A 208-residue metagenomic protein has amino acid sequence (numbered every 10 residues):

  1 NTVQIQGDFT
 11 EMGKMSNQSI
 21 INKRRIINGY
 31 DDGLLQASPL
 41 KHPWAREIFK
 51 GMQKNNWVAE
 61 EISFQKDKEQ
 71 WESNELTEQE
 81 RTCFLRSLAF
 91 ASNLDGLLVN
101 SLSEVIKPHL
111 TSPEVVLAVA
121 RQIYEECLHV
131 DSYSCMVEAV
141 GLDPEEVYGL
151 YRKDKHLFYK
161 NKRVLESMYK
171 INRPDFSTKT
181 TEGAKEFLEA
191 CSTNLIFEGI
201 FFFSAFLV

Functional and structural regions predicted by a protein language model:
T2-V208: Non-heme di-metal
